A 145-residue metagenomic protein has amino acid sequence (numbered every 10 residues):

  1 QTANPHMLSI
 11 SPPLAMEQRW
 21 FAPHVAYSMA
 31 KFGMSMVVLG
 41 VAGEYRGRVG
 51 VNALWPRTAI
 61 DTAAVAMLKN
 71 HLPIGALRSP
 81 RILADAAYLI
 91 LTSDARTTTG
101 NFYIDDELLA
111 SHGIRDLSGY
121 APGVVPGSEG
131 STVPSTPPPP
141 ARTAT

Functional and structural regions predicted by a protein language model:
Q1-G47, W55-I60, A66: Catalytic loop of short-chain dehydrogenase/reductase
H6-S11, V37, G43-E44, A86 (+2 more regions): Solvent-exposed, well-ordered amphipathic alpha-helical segments that flank/support binding or catalytic loops
A53-L54, H71-A144: C-terminal helical subdomain
D61-T62, S79: A diffuse structural propensity rather than consistent per-protein peaks
A63, L68, H112: Residues that scaffold the ATP/ADP-binding catalytic core of kinase and kinase-like folds
